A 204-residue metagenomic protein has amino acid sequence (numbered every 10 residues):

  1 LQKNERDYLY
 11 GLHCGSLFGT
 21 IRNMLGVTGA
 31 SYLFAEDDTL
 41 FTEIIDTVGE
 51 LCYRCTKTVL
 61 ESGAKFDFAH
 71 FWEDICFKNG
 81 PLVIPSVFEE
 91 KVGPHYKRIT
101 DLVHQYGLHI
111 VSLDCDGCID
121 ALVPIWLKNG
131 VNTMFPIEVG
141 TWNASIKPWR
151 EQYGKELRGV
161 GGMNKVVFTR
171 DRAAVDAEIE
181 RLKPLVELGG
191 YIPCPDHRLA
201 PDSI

Functional and structural regions predicted by a protein language model:
L1-I204: Active-site loop segments of alpha/beta catalytic cores
